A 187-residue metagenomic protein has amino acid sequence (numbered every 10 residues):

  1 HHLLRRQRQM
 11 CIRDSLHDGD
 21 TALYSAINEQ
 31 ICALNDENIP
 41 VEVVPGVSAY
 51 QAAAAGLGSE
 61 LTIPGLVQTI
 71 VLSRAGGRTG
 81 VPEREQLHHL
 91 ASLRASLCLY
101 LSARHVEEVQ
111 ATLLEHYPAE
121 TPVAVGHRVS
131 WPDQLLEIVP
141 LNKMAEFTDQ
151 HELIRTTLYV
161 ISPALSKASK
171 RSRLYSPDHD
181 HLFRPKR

Functional and structural regions predicted by a protein language model:
H1-I12: Single conserved hydrophobic/aromatic residue that forms the stacking wall/gate of nucleotide- or nucleobase-binding
L3-R5, G65, L153: A generic fold-level signal
Q7, G46, F183-R184: Secretory pathway export signals and precursors
R13, A26, C32, V67-T69 (+1 more regions): A contiguous loop/helix-start segment that scaffolds small-molecule binding in enzyme catalytic cores
R13-G77: Short glycine-cluster motifs
